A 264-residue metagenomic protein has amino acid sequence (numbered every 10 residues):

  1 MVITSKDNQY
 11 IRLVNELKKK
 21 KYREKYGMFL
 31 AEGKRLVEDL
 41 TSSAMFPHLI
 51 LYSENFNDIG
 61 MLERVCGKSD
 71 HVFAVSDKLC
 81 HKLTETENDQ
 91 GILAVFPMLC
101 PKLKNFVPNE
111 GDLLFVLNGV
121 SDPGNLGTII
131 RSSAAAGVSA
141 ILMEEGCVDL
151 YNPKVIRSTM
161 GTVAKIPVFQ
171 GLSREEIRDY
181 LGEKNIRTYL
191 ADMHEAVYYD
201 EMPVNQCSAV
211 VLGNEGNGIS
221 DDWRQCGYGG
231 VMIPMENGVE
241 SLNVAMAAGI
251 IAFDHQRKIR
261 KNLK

Functional and structural regions predicted by a protein language model:
M1-I59, C147-V148: Boundary-proximal intrinsically disordered activation/regulatory segments immediately upstream of a helical core
V2-S5, H71-S76, P167-R174: Short acidic-hydrophobic, aromatic-tinged amphipathic segments that line or gate anion-handling sites
G33, S121-I129, L242-M246: Amphipathic alpha-helical repeat scaffolds
S42, F106-E195: RNA substrate-binding interface of SAM-dependent RNA methyltransferases
D70-P97: Glycine/small-residue-rich loop that forms an oxyanion/phosphate-binding "nest" at active or ligand-binding sites
G91, F96, A135-A136, L150 (+2 more regions): Structured adenosyl-cofactor binding patch, chiefly the S-adenosyl-L-methionine
G91-I92, F96-N109, C147: Acidic/glycine-rich phosphate/pyrophosphate-binding loops and surrounding catalytic core that coordinate Mg2+
Y189-V239: Active-site/ligand-binding-proximal alpha/beta "capping" segment
